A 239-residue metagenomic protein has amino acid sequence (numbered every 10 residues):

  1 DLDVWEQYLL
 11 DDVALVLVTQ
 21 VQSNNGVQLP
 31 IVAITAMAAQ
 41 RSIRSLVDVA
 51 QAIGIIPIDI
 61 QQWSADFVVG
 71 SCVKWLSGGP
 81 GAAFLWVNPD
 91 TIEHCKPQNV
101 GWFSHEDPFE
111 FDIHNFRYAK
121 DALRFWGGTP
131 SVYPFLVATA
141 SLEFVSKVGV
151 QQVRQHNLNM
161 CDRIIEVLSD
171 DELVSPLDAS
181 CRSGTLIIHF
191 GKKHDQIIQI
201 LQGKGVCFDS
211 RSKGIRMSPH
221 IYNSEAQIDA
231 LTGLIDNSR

Functional and structural regions predicted by a protein language model:
D1-R239: Pyridoxal 5′-phosphate
